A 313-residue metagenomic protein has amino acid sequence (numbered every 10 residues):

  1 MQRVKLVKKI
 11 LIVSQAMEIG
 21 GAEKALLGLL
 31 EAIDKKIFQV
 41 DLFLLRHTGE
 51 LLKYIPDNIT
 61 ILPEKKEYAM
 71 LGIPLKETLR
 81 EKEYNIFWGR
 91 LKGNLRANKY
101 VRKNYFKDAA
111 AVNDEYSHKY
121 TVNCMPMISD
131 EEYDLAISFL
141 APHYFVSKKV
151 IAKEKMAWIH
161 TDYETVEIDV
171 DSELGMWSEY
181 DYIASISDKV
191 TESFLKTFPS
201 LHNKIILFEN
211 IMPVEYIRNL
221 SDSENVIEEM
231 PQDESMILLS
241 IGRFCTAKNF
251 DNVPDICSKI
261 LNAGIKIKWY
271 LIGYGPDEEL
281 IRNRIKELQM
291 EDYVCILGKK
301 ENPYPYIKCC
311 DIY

Functional and structural regions predicted by a protein language model:
Q2-K8, L220-I237, L261-N262: Nucleotide-sugar donor-binding and catalytic loop/hinge architecture of NDP-sugar-dependent glycosyltransferases
Q15-I19, I37-A109, I205: N-terminal strand-loop element at the rim of the active site of nucleotide-sugar-dependent glycosyltransferases
E23-G28, M236-K259, P276-R282: A conserved mid-protein helix/loop that constitutes part of the nucleotide-sugar donor-binding site
N58-L62, R282-K300: Nucleotide-activated donor-binding/catalytic signature segment of Leloir-type glycosyltransferases, i.e., the conserved
T121-E132, F145, T165-I186, V190: Membrane-proximal helix-turn-helix segments that form the acceptor-binding/catalytic region of lipid-linked
L135-E164: Active-site proximal beta-strand in glycosyltransferases
M156-H160, E164, S178-K196, S200-S221: Donor nucleotide-sugar binding/catalytic pocket of nucleotide-sugar-dependent glycosyltransferases
S258, E279-L280, C295-C310: Short acidic alpha-helix that forms the nucleotide-activated donor recognition element in Leloir-type transferases
